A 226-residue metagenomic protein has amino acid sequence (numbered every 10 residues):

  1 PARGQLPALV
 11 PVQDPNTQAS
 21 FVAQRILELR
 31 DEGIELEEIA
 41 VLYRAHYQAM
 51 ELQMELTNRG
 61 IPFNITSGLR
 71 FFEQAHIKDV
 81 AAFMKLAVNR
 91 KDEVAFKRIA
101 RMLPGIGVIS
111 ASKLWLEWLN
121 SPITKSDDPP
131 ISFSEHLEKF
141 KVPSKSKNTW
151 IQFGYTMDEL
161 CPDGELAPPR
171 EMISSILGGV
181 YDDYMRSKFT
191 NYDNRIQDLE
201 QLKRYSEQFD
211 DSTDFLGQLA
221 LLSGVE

Functional and structural regions predicted by a protein language model:
P1-P62, K85-N89, N120-I123: Helicase P-loop NTPase motor core
G4, G33, S67-G68, G105-G107: Glycine-centered flexibility sites
V12, T66-G68, Q218: Conserved beta-strand termini and adjacent loop/short-helix elements that scaffold enzyme active sites in alpha/beta
D14, R44, G68-L69, E207: Structured loop/turn residues at secondary-structure junctions
N16, H46, R70-F71, G105: Short, surface-exposed acidic/glycine-rich loop or hinge patches that mediate macromolecular interfaces
E35, A49, Q53-E55, R59-I61 (+2 more regions): Conserved helicase C-terminal RecA-like lobe
I39-R44, L69, A100-M102: Conserved short loop/turn motifs at secondary-structure junctions
G60-R70: Conserved RecA-like helicase motor-core motifs
